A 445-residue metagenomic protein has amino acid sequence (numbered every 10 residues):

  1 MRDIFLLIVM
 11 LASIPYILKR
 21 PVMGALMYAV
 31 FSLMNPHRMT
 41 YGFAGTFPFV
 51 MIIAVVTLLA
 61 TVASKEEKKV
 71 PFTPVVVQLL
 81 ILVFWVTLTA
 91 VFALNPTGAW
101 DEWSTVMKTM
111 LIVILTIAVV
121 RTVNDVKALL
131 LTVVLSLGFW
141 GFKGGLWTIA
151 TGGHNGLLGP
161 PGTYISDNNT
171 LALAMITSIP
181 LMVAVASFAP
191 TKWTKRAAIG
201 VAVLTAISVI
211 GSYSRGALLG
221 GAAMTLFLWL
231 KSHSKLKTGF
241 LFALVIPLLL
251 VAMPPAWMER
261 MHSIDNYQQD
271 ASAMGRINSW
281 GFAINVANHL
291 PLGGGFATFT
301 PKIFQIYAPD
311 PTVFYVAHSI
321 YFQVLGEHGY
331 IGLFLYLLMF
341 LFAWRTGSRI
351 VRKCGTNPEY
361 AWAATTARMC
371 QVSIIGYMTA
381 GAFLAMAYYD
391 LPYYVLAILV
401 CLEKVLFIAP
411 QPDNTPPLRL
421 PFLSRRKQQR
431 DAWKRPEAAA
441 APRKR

Functional and structural regions predicted by a protein language model:
M1-D3, A44-M51, D101-E102, Y164-I176 (+3 more regions): Membrane-interface micro-motifs in multi-pass membrane enzymes
M1-L88, T97, D101, R121-L131 (+6 more regions): Transmembrane signal-anchor hairpin modules in multi-pass inner-membrane enzymes, especially those that act on
I8-I17, T57, L80-V91, K108-L115 (+6 more regions): Alpha-helical transmembrane segments of multi-pass inner-membrane proteins
V30-T40, L325-H328, A361-E403: Membrane helix-loop boundary segments at the extracytoplasmic
Y41-G42, F92-D101, I210-G211, F383-M386: Membrane-interface helix caps and helix-loop-helix hairpins in membrane proteins
G145-T151, I207-S212, W229-A271, G281-N288 (+3 more regions): A membrane-periplasm/extracellular boundary helix in multi-pass inner-membrane enzymes that assemble envelope glycans
L157-T163, D265-H328, R349-A364, M369: Long extracytoplasmic/lumenal interhelical loops at the membrane interface of multi-pass membrane proteins
K237, H328-I374, I398-L399, K404: Hydrophobic transmembrane alpha-helices and their immediate junctions
